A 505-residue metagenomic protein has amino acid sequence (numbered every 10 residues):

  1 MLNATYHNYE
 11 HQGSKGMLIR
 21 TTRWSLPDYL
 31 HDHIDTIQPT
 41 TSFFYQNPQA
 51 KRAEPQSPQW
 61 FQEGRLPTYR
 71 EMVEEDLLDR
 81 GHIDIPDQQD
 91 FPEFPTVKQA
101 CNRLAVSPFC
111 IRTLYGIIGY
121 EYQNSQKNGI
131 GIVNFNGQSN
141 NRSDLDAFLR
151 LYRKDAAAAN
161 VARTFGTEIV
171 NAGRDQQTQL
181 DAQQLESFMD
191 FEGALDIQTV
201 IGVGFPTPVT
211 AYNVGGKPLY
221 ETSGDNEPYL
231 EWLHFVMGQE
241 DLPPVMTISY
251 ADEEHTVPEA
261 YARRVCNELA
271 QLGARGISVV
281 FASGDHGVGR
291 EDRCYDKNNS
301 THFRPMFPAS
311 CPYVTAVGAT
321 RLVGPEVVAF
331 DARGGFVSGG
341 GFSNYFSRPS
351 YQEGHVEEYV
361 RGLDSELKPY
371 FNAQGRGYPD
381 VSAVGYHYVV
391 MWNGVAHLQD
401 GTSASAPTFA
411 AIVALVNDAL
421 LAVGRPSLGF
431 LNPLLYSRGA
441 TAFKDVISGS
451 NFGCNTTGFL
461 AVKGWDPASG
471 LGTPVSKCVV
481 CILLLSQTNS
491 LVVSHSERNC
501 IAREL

Functional and structural regions predicted by a protein language model:
M1-V317, F346-G401, N417, L421-V423 (+2 more regions): Substrate-binding/charge-relay-adjacent region of secreted/lumenal peptidase catalytic domains
E93-F94, I447, V493: Residue-level signal for mature regions of secreted extracellular proteins and peptides
A158-V161, V280, A316-A319, G324-F330 (+2 more regions): Acidic/polar loop patches that form or flank catalytic/metal-binding clefts of enzymes that bind anionic ligands
T199, P407-L415: Short amphipathic alpha-helical face segments that pack within enzyme cores and frequently flank/anchor catalytic
R304, C311-R348: Non-catalytic alpha/beta scaffold blocks inside enzyme catalytic domains
E366-K368, V413-S469, V475, Q487: An often Trp-containing, charged/polar helix-loop segment at the C-terminal end of enzyme catalytic cores
T402-A406: Short glycine/threonine-rich catalytic loop with a Thr-x-Gly-x-Asp
A468-L505: A recurrent domain-boundary module in secreted/ectodomain proteins
